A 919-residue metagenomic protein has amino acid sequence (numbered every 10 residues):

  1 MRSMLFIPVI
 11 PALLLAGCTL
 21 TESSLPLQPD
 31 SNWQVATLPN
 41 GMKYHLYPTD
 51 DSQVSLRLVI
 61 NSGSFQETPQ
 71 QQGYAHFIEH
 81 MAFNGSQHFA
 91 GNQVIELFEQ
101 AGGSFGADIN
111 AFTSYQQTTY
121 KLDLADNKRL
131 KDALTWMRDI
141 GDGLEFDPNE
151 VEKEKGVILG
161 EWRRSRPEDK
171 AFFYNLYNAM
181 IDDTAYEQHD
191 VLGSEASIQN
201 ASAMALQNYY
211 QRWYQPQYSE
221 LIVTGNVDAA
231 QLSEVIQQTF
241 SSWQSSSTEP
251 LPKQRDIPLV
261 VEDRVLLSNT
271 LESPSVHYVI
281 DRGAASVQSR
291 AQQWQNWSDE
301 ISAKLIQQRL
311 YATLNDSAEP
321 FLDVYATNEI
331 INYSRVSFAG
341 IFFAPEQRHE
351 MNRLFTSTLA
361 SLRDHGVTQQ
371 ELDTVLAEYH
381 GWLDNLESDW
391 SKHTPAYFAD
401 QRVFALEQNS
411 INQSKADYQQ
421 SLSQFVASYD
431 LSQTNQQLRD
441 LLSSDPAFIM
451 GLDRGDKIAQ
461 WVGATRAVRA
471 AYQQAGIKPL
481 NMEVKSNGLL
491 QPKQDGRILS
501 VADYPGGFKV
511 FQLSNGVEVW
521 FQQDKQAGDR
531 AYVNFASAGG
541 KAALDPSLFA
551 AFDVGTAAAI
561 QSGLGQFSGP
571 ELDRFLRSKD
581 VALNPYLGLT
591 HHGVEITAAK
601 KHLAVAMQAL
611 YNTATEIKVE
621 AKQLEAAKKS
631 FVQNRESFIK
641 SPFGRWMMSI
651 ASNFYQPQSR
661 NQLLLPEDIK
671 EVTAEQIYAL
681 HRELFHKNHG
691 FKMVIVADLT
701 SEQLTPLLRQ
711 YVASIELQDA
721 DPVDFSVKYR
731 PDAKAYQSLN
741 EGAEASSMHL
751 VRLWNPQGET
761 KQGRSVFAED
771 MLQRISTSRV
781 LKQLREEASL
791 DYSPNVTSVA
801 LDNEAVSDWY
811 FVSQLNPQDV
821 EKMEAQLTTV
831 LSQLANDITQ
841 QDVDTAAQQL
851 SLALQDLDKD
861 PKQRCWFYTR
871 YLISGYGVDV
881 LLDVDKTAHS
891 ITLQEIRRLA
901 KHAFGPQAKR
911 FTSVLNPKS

Functional and structural regions predicted by a protein language model:
M1-I7: Bacterial N-terminal signal peptides that target proteins for export
I7-A16: Bacterial N-terminal signal peptides
C18-K43, D228-N269, P274-I280, Q292 (+8 more regions): Proteolytic maturation boundary segments
Y47, S52-S64, Y74-A75, N92-I140 (+14 more regions): M16 family metallopeptidases and their MPP-like homologs
Y74-A82, S302, G555: Active-site His/Glu-centered metal-binding helix of metallohydrolases
Y214, F685-H686: Flexible, low-complexity linker/tail segments at the boundary of structured domains
